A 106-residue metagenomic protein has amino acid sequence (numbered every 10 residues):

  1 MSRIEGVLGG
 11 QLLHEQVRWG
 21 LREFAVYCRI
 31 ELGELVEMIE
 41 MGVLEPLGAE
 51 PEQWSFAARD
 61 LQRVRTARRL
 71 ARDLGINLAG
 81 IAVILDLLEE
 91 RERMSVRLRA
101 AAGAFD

Functional and structural regions predicted by a protein language model:
S2-Y27, L32-V36, E40-D106: Arg/Lys-rich, alpha-helical DNA-contact motif
